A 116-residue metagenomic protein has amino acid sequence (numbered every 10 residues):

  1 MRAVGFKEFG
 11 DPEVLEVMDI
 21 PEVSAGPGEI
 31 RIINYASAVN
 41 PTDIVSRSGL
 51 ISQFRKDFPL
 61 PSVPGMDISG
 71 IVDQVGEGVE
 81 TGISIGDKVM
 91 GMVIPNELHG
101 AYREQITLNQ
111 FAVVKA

Functional and structural regions predicted by a protein language model:
M1-R2: Extreme N-terminal starter segment of soluble prokaryotic enzymes
G10-L15, P41-T42, E80: Short N-terminal binding/cap micro-motifs at the start of the first secondary-structure element
P12-P21, L50: Short glycine/threonine/proline-enriched tight-turn/helix- or strand-capping micro-motif at secondary-structure
M18, D87, R103-E104: Extracytoplasmic/periplasmic beta-strand context in beta-sandwich domains, especially the cupredoxin/COX2 CuA-binding
P21-A38, I51-P95, A112: Glycine-rich beta-strand-centered segment in the early N-terminal region that forms part of a ligand/cofactor-binding
T42-S48: Cytochrome P450 core scaffold surrounding the K-helix E-X-X-R motif and the conserved "meander" helix-loop region
N96-Q110: A structural motif shared across PLP-dependent enzymes of the aminotransferase-like
Q110-A116: Short peripheral tails and domain-boundary helices/loops at the edges of structured domains
